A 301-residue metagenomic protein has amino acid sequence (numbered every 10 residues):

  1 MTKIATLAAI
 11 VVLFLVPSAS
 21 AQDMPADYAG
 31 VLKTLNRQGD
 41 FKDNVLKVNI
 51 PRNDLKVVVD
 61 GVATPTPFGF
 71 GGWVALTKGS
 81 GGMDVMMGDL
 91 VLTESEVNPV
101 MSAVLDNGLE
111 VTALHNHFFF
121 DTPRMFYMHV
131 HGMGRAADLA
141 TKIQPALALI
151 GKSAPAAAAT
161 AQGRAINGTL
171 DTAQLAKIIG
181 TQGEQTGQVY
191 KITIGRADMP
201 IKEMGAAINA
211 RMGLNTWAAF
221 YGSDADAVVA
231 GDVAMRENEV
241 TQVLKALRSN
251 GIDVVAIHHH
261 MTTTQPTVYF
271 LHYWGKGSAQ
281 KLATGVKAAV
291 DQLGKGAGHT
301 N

Functional and structural regions predicted by a protein language model:
M1-A5: Positively charged n-region of N-terminal signal peptides that target proteins for export
T6-V16: Bacterial N-terminal signal peptides
P17-A21: Sec/Tat signal peptide C-region and signal peptidase I cleavage site
Q22-R124, H131-V268, H272-N301: Long, contiguous binding/interaction regions
